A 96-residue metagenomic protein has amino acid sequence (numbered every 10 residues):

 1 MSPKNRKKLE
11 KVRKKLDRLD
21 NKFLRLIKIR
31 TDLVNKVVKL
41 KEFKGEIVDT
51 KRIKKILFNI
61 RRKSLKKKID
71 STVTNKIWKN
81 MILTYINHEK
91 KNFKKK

Functional and structural regions predicted by a protein language model:
M1-K96: Domain-level signature for soluble enzymes in the chorismate/prephenate branch of the shikimate pathway
